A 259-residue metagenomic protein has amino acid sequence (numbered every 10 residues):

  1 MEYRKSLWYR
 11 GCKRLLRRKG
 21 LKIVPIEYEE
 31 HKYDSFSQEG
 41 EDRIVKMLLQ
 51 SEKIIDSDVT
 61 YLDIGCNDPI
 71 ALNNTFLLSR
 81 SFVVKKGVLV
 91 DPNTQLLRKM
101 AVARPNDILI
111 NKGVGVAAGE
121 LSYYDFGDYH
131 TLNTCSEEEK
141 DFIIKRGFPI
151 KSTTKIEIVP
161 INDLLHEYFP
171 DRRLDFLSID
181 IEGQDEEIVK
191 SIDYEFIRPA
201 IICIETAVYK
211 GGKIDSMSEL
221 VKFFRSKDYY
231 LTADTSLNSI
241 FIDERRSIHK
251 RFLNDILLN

Functional and structural regions predicted by a protein language model:
E2-N259: Phosphate/nucleotide-binding beta-alpha loop and adjacent structural elements of enzyme active sites
